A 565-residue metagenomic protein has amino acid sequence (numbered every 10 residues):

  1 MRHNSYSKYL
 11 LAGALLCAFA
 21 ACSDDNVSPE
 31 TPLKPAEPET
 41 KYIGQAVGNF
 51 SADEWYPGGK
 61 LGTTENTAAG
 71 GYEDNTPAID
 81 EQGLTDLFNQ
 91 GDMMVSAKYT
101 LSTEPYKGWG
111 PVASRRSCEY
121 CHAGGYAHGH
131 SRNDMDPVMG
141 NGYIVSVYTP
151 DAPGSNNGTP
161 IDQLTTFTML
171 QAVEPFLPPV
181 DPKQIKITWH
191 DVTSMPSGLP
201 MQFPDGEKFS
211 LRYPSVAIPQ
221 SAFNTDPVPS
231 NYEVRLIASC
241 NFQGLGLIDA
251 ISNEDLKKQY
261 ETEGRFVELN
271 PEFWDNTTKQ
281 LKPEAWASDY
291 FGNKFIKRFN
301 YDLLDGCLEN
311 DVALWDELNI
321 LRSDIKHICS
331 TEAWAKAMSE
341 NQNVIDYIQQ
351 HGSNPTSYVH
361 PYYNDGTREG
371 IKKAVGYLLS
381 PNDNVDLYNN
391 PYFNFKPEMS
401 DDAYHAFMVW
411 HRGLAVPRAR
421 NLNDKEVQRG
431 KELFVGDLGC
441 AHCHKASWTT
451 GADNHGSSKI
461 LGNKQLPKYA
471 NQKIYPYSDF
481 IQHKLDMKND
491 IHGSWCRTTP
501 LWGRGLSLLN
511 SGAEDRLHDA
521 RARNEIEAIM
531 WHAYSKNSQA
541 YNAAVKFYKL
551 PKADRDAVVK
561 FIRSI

Functional and structural regions predicted by a protein language model:
M1-Y6, A21-S23, P476, F480-M487: Intrinsic disorder/low-complexity signature
R2-A14, F19-F50: Bacterial Sec-dependent N-terminal signal peptides
P29-N89, Y99-K425, K431-I565: Electron-transfer interface patches adjacent to heme c in soluble/periplasmic c-type cytochromes and di-/multiheme
D92: N-terminal cofactor/phosphate-binding cores enriched in small/glycine residues, especially glycine-rich loops such as
